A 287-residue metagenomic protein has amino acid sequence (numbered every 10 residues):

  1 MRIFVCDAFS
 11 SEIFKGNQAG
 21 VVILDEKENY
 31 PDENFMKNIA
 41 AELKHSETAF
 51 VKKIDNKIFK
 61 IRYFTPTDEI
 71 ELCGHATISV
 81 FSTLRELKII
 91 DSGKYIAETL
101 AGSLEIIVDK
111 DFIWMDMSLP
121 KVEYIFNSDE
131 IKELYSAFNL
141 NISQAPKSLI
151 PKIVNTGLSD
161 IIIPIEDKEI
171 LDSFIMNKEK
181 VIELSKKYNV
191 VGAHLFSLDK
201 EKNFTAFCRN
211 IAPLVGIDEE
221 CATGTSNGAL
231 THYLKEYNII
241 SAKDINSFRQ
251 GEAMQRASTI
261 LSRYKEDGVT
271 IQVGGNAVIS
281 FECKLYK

Functional and structural regions predicted by a protein language model:
M1-L72, I78-K287: Active-site proximal loop and beta-alpha junction motif in alpha/beta enzyme cores
